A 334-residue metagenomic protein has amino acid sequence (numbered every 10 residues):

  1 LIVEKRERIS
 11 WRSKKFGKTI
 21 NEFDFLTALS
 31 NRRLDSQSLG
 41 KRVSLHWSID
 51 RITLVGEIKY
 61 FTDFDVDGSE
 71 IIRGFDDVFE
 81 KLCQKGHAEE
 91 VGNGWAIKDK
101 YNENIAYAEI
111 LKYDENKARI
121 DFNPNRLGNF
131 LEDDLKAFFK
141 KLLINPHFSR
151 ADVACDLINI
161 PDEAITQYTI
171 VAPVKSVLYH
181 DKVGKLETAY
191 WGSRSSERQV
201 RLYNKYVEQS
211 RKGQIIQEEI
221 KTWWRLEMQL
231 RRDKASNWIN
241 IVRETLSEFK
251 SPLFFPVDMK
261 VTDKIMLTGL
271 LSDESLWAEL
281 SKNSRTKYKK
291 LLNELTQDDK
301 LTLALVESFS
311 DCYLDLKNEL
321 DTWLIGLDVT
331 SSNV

Functional and structural regions predicted by a protein language model:
L1-L280, L295-V334: Structured, helix-rich domain cores that form ligand/interaction pockets
K282-K290: Helix-turn-helix DNA-binding segment
